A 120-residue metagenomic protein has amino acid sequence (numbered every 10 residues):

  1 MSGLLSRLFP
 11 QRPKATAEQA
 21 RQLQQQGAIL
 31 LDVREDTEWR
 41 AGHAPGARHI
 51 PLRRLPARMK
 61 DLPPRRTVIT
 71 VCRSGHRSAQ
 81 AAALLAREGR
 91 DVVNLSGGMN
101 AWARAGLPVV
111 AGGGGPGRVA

Functional and structural regions predicted by a protein language model:
M1-I29, D36-T67, S78-A120: Rhodanese-like catalytic fold shared by cysteine-dependent sulfurtransferases and DSP/PTP-type phosphatases
R73-H76: Residue-level detector of alpha-helix initiation sites
